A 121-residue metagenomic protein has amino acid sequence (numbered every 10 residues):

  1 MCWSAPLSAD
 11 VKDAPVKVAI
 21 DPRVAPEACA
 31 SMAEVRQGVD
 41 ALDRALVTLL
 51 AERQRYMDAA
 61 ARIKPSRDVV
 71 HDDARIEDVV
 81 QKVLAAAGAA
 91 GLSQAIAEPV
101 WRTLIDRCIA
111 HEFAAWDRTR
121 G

Functional and structural regions predicted by a protein language model:
C2-G121: Domain-level signature for soluble enzymes in the chorismate/prephenate branch of the shikimate pathway
